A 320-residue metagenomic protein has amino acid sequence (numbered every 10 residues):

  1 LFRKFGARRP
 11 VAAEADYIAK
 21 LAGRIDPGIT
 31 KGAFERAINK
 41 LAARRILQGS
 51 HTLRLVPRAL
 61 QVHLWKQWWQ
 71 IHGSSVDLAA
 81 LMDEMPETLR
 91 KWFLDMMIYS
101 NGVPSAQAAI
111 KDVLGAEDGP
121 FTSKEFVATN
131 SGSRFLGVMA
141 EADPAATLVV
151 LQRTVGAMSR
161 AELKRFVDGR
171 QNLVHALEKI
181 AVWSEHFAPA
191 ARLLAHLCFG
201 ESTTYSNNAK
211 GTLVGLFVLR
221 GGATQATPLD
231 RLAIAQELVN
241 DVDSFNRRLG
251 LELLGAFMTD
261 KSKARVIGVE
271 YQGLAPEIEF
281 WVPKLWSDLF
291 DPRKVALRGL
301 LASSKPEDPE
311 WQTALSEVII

Functional and structural regions predicted by a protein language model:
L1, L193-A195, L219, P228-E237 (+2 more regions): Long alpha-helical HEAT/HEAT-like repeat alpha-solenoid scaffolds in very large eukaryotic proteins, especially those
L1-V11: Amphipathic alpha-helical "lid/sensor" segments that cap RecA-like P-loop NTPase cores
V11-E185, A195, N207, L274-R293: C-terminal leucine-rich, beta-strand-based interaction scaffolds used for sensing/assembly
T147, F187, R220-Q225, K261-V266: Flexible loop/turn segments at the boundaries of HEAT repeats in alpha-solenoid HEAT proteins
F199-T204, L238-N246, P306-E307: Short coil/turn segments at helix-helix junctions and helix-capping linkers within large alpha-helical proteins
T212-G221, L253-K263, I319: Hydrophobic residues within the alpha-helices of tandem HEAT/HEAT-like
